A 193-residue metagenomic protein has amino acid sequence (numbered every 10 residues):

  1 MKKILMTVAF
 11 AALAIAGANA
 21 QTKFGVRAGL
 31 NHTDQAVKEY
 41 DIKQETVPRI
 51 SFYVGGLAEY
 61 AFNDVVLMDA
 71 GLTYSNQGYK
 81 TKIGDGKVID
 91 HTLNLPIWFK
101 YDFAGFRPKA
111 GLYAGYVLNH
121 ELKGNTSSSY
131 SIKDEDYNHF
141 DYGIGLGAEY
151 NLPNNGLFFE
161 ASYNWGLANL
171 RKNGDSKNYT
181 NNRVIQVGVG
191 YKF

Functional and structural regions predicted by a protein language model:
M1-R27, V189-F193: Bacterial Sec-dependent N-terminal signal peptides
N19, N63, F103-F106, L152-N155: Outer-membrane beta-barrel channels and translocator barrels
A20-E59, M68: Short glycine/proline- and aromatic-enriched beta-strand/turn motifs that initiate or cap beta-hairpins
T22, T46-F52, I89-L93, A104 (+2 more regions): Residues that define the transmembrane beta-barrel architecture of outer-membrane proteins
V26-L30, F52-Y60, L72-Y74, L95-Y101 (+4 more regions): Residues on the lipid-exposed face of transmembrane beta-strands in outer-membrane beta-barrel proteins
A36-K43, K80-G86, H120-S128, R171-S176: Outer-membrane beta-barrel translocator domains and adjoining extracellular loop/strand segments of Gram-negative
Q77-T81, K133-D136, I144-G147, L152-F193: Predominantly the C-terminal beta-signal and adjacent terminal strand-loop region of outer-membrane beta-barrel
T81-A110: Helix-adjacent hinge/juxtasegments
